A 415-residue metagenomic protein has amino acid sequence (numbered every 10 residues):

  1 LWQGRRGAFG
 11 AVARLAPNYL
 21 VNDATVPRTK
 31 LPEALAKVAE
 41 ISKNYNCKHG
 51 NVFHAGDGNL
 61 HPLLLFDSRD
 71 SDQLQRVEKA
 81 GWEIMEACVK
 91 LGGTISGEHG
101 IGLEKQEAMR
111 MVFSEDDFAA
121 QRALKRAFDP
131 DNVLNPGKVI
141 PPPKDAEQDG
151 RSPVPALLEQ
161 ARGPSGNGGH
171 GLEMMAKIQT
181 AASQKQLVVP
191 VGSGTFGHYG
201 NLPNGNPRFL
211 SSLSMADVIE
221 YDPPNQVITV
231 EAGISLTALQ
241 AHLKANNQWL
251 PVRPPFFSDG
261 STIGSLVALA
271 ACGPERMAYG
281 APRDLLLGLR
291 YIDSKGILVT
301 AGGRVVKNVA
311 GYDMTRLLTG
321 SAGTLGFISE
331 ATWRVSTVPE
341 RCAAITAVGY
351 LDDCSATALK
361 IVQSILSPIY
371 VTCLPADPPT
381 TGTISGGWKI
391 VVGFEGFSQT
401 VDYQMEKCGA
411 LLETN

Functional and structural regions predicted by a protein language model:
L1-N415: Noncatalytic alpha-helical scaffold of FAD-dependent oxidoreductases
